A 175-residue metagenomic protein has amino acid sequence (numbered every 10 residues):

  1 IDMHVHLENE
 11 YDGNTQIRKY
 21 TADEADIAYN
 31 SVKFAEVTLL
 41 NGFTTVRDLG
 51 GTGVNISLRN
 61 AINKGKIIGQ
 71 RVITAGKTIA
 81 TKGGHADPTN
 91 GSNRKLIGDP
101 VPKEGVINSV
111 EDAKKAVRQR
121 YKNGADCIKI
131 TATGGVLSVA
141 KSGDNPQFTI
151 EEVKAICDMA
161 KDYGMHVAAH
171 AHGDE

Functional and structural regions predicted by a protein language model:
I1-L7, A125-I130: Short coil-to-beta-strand
D2-K64, K82-A86, E151: Metal-associated gating/positioning segment near the N- to mid-region
D12-Q16, I68-K103: Metal-cofactor-binding active-site regions of metalloenzymes
Q16-Y29, S92-A116, H166-H172: Active-site mouth loops of central-metabolism enzymes
N30-N55, I68-T78, A125-S138, H166: Divalent metal-dependent hydrolysis catalytic cores, especially in the metallo-beta-lactamase
N60-G65, Q70, A155-M159, Y163: Alpha-helical structural signal in soluble globular domains
E111-E175: Histidine/acidic residue-rich metal-binding segments in metalloenzymes
